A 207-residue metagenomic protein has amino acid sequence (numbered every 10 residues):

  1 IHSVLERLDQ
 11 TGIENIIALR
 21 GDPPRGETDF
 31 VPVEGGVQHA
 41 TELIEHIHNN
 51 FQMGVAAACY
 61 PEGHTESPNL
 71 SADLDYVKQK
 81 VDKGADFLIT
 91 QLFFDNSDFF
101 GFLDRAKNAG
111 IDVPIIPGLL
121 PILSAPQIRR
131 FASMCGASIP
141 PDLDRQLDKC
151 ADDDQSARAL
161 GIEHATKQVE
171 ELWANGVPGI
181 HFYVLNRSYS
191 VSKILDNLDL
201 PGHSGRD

Functional and structural regions predicted by a protein language model:
I1-V4, P23-I47, S67-A72, L92-N108 (+1 more regions): Active-site-adjacent beta->alpha loops and helix N-cap segments on the catalytic face of soluble alpha/beta enzymes
L8, K80, G84, P117 (+1 more regions): Conserved, mostly hydrophobic/aromatic
G12-L19: A glycine-rich helix N-cap at a beta->alpha junction
E14, D86, P178: Short acidic/polar active-site loop segments enriched in Thr and Asp
L19-D22, A58-H64, F93-F94, G118-I122 (+2 more regions): Active-site beta-loop-alpha junctions enriched in small/polar residues
E34-Y60, N108-I162, K167, N197-D207: Active-site pocket-lining/capping segments in soluble small-molecule metabolic enzymes
E45-I89, E163-N175: Active-site/ligand-binding-proximal alpha/beta "capping" segment
